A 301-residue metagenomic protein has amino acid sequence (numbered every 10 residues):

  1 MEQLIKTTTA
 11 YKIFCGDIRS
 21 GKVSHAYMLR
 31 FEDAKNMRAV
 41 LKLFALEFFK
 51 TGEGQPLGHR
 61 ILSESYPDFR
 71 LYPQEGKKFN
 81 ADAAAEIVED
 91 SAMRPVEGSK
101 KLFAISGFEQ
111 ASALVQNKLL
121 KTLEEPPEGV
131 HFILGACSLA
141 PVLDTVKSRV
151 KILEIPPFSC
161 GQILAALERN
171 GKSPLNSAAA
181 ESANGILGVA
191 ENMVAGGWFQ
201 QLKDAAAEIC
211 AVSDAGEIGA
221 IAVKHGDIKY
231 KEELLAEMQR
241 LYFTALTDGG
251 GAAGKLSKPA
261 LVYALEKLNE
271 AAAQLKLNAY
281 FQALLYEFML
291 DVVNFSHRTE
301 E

Functional and structural regions predicted by a protein language model:
M1-L62, E128-V130, C137-E301: Charged, glycine-rich active-site and insertion segments that engage polyanionic ligands
K12-I18, A81-L102, E109-Q110, L114-K121: Conserved alpha-helical scaffold flanking the Walker A/P-loop in AAA+ ATPase domains
R30-E32, L71-G76: A short hydrophobic beta-strand->loop->alpha-helix junction that borders the nucleotide-binding pocket of P-loop NTPases
F69-L71, I152: Conserved beta-strand scaffold positions in the cores of enzyme catalytic domains, especially in NTP/NDP-utilizing
K78, Q110, E125, P141 (+1 more regions): Residues immediately C-terminal
G98-L102, P127-I133: Loop/turn-to-beta-strand initiation segments
S106-F108, L134-L139: A short beta-strand-to-loop transition that corresponds to the Sensor-1 phosphate-sensing loop of AAA+ P-loop ATPases
